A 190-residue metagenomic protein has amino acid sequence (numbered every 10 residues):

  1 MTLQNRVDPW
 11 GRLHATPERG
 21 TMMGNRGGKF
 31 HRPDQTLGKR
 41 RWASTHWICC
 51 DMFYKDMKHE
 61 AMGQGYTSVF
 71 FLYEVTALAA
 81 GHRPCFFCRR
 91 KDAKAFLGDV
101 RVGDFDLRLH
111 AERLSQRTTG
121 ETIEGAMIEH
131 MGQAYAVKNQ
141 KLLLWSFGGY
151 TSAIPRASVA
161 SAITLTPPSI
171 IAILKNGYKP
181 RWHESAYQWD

Functional and structural regions predicted by a protein language model:
M1-D190: Mature, structured domains enriched in cysteine- and short glycine motifs
